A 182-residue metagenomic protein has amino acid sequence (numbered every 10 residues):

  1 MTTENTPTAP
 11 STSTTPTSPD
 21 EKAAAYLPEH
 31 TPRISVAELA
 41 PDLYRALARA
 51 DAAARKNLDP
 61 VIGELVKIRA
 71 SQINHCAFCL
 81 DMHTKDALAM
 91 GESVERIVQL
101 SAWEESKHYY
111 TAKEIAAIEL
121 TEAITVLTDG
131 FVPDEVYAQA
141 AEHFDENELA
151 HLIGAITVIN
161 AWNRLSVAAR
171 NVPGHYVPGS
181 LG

Functional and structural regions predicted by a protein language model:
M1-G182: Hydrophobic alpha-helical segments
